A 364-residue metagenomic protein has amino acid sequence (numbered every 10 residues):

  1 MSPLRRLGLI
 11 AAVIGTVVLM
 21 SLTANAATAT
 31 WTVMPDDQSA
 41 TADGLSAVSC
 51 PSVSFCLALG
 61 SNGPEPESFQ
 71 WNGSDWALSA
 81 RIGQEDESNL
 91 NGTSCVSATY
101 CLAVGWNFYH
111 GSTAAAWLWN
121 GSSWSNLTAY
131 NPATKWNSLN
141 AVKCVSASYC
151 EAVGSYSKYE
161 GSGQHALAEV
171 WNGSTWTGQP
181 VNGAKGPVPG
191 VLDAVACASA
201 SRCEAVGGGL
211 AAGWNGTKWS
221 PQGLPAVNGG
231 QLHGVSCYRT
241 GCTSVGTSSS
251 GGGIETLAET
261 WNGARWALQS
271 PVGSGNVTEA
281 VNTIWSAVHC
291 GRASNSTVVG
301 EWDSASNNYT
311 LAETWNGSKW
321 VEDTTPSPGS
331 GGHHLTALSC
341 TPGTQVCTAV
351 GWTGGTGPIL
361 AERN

Functional and structural regions predicted by a protein language model:
M1-S2, I359: General helical secondary-structure elements
S2-A26: Secretory targeting and sorting signals
N25-N364: Residue-level hotspots at or immediately adjacent to binding/recognition sites across diverse folds
